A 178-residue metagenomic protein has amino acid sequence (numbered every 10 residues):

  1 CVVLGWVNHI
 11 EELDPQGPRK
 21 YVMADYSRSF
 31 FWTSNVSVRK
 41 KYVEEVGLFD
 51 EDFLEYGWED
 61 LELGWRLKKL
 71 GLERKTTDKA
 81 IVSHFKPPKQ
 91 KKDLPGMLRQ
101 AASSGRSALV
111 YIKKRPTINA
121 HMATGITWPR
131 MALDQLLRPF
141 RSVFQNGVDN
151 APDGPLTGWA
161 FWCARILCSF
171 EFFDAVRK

Functional and structural regions predicted by a protein language model:
C1-Q16, F85: Conserved donor NDP-sugar-binding/catalytic core segment of glycosyltransferases
W6, R74-K86: Catalytic beta-strand/loop signature of glycosyltransferases that borders the donor
Y21-K41, L54-Y56: A recurrent flexible, glycine/aromatic-enriched loop bordering the glycosyltransferase active site that acts as
K41-E45, I81: Short, well-ordered alpha-helical scaffold segment located in the soluble/lumenal catalytic or ligand-binding core
E55-L63: Acidic donor-binding loop at a coil-to-helix junction in glycosyltransferase catalytic cores that engages
Y56, H84-R106: Nucleotide-sugar-dependent glycosyltransferase catalytic core
L67-K68: Hydrophobic residues within well-ordered alpha-helices
R99-S103, I118-K178: Non-catalytic, C-terminal membrane-associated alpha-helical segments of glycosyltransferases
